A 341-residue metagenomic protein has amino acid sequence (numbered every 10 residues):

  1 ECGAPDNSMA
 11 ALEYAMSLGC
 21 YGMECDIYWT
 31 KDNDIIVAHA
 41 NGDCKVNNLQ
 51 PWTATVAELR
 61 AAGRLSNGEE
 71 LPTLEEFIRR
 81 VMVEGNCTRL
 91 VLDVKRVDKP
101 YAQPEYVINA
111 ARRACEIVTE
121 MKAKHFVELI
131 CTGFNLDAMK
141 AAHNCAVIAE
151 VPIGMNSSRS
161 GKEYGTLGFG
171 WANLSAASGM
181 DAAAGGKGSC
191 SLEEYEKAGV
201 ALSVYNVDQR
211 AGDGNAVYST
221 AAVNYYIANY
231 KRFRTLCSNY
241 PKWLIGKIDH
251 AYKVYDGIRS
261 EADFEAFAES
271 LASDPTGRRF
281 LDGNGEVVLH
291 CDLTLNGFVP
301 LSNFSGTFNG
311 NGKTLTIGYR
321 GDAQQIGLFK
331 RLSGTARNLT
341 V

Functional and structural regions predicted by a protein language model:
E1-K253: Phosphate-group recognition and catalysis centered on beta-loop-alpha active-site segments
H250-V341: Surface-exposed repetitive/solenoidal architectures
